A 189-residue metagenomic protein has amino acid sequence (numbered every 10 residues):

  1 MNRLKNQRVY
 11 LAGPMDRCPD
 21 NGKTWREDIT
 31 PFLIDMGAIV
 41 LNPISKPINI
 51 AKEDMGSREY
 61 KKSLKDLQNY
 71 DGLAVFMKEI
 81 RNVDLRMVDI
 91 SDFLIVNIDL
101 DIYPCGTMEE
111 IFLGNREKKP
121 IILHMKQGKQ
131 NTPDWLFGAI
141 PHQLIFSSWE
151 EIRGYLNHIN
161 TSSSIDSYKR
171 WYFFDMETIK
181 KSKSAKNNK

Functional and structural regions predicted by a protein language model:
M1-K189: Conserved catalytic or regulatory cores that recognize and/or transform ribose-phosphate-containing ligands
